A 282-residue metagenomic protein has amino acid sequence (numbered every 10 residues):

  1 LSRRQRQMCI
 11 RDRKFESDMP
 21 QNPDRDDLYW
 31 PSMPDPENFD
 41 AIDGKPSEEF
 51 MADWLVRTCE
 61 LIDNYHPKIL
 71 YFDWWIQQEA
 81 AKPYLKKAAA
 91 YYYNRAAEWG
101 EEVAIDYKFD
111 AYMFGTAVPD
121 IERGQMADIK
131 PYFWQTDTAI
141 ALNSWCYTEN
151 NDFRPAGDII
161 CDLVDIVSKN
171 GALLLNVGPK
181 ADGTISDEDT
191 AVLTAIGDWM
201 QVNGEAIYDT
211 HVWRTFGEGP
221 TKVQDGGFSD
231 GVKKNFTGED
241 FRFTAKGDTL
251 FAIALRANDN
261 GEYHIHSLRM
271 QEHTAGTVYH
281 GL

Functional and structural regions predicted by a protein language model:
L1-D12: Single conserved hydrophobic/aromatic residue that forms the stacking wall/gate of nucleotide- or nucleobase-binding
Q5, Y65-H66: Short loop/turn motifs at secondary-structure junctions
R11-K14, A81-L85, A117: Short, solvent-exposed loop/turn and secondary-structure capping segments
D12-K45, A127-A141: Aromatic- and acidic-residue-enriched carbohydrate-binding clefts of CAZyme catalytic domains
P36-A52, K68-P83, L142-R154: The substrate-binding groove and active-site-proximal loops of carbohydrate-active enzymes, especially glycoside
C59, H66-K68: Conserved acidic residues
C59-E60, A90: Active-site phosphate/pyrophosphate- and oxyanion-stabilizing loops and adjacent acidic/basic residues in soluble
N64, W75, K86, Y93-L282: Carbohydrate-binding surfaces of carbohydrate-active enzymes
